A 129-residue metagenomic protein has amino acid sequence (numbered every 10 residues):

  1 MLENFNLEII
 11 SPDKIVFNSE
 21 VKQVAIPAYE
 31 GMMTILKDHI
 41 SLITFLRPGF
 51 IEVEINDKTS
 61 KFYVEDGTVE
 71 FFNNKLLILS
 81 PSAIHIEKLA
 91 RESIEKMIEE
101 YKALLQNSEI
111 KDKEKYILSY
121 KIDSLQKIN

Functional and structural regions predicted by a protein language model:
M1-N4, E109: N-terminal export/targeting signal detector
N6-E99: Compact, glycine-rich, soluble single-domain proteins
I84-N129: Acidic/glycine-rich phosphate/pyrophosphate-binding loops and surrounding catalytic core that coordinate Mg2+
